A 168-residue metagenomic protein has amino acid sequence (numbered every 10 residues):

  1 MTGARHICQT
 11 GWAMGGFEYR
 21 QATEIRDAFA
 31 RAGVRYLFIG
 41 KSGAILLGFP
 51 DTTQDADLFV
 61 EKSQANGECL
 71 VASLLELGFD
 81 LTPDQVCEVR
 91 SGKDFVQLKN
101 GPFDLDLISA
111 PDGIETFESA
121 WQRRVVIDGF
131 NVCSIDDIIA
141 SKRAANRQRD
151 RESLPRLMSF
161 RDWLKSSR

Functional and structural regions predicted by a protein language model:
M1-R168: Compositionally biased terminal segments of proteins
